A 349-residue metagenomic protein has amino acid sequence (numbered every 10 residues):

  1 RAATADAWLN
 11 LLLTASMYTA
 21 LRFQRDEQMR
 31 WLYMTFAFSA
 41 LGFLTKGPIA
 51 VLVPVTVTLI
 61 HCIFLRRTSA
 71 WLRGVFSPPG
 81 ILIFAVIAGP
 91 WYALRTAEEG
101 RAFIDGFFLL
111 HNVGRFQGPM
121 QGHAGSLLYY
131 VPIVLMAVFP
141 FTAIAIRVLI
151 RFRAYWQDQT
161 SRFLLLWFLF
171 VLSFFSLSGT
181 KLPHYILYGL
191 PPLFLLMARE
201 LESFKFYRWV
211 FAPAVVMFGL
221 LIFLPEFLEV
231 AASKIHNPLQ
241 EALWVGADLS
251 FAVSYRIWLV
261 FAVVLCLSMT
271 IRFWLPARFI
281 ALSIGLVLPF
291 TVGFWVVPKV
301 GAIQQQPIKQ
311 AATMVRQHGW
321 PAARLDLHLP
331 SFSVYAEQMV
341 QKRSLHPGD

Functional and structural regions predicted by a protein language model:
R1-W8: Short acidic/glycine- and proline-prone juxtamembrane loop motifs at membrane-interface regions of multi-pass membrane
L9-R25, L193-L196: Specific aromatic-rich, kink-prone transmembrane helix
S16-W31, R153, L201-F204: Membrane-interface transmembrane helices that cradle and orient dolichyl/undecaprenyl
T19, W31-K46, F170-L177: Membrane-interface alpha helices of multi-pass inner-membrane proteins
Y33, V148-D349: Membrane-embedded architecture of ER/inner-membrane glycosylation machinery
Y33-A37, P48-F64, T142-I146, I186-G189: Transmembrane-embedded, aromatic-rich helix segments that form part of the hydrophobic channel/pocket engaging
P54-T58, S69-A93, V134, R208-L220: Hydrophobic alpha-helical membrane-interfacial segments at the cytosolic entry of transmembrane helices
F108-Y130, K234-L249: Juxtamembrane membrane-water interface segments that cap and precede transmembrane helices
